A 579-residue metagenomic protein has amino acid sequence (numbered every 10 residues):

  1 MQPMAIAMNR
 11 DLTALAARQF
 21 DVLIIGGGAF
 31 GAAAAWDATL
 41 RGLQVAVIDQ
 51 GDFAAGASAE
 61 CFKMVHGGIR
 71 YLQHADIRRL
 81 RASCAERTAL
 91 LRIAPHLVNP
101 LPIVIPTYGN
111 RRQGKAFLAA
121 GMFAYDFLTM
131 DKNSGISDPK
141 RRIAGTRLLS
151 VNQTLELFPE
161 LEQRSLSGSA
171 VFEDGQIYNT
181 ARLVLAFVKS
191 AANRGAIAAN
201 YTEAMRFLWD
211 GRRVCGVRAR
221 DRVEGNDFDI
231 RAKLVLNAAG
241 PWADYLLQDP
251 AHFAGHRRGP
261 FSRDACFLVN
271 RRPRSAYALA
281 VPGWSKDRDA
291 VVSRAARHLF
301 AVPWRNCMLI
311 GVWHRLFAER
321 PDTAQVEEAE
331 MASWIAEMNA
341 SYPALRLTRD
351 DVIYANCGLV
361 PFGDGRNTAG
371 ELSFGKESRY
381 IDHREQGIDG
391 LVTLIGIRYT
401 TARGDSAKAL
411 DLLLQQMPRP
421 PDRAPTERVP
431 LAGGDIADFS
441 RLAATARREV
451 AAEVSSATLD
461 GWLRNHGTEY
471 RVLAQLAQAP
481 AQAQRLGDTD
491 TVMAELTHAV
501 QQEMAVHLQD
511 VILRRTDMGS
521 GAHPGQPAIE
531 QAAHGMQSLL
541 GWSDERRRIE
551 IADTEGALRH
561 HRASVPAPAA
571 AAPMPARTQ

Functional and structural regions predicted by a protein language model:
M1-V22, D37-R41: Extreme N-terminal leader/targeting segments of oxidoreductases
R18-F20, E224-L234: Core beta-strand elements of the Rossmann-like FAD/NAD(P) dinucleotide-binding domain in flavoenzyme oxidoreductases
T39-A59: Glycine-rich FAD pyrophosphate-binding loop
K63-L157, A296-L299: Dinucleotide-binding Rossmann-like beta1-alpha1 core, especially the glycine-rich loop that anchors the ADP
G135-K140, G145, L155-G195, G216-R218 (+3 more regions): Helix-loop-beta segment of a Rossmann-like dinucleotide-binding subdomain
T180-R182, A251-L268, R272-L309, R315-G461 (+5 more regions): C-terminal catalytic lobe of FAD-dependent flavoproteins
N200-C215: A conserved short coil-to-beta-strand element within the FAD-binding core of flavoproteins
N237-H252: Flavin (primarily FAD) binding-site architecture
